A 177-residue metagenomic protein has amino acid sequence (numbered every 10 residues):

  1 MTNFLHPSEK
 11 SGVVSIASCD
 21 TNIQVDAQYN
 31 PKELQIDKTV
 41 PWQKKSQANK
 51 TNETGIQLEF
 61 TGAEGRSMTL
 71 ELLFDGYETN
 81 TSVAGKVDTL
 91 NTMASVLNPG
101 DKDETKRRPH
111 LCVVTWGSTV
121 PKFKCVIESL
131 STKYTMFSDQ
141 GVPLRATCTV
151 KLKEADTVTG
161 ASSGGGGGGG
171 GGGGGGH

Functional and structural regions predicted by a protein language model:
M1-H177: Acidic, Ser/Thr- and Gly-enriched intrinsically disordered low-complexity segments
